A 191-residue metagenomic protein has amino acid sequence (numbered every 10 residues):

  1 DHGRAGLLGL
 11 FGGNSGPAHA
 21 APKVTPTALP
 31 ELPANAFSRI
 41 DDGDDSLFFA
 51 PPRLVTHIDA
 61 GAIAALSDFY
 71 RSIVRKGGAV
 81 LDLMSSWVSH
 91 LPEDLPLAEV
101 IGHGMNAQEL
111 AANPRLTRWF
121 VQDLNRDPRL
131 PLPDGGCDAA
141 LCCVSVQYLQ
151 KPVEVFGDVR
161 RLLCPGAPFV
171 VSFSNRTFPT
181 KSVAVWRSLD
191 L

Functional and structural regions predicted by a protein language model:
D1-L8: N-terminal export leaders
A21-K76: Class I SAM-dependent methyltransferase Rossmann-like catalytic core, especially the SAM/SAH-binding loop
A65-P131: Class I SAM-dependent methyltransferase SAM/SAH-binding core
C137-V153: A short SAM/SAH-binding and catalytic strip from SAM-dependent methyltransferases
V153-P168: A short glycine-rich, Lys/Arg-flanked "PGG" loop and its adjoining helix->strand segment in the class I
P168-L191: Conserved class I S-adenosyl-L-methionine
